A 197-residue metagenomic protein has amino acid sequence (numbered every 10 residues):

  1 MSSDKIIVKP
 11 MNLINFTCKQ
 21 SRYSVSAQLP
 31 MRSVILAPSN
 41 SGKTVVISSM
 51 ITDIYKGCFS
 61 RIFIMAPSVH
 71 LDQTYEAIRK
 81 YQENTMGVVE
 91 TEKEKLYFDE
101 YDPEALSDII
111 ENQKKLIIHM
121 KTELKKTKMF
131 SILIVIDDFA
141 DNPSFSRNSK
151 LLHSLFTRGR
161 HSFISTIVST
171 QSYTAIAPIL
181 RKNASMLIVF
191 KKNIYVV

Functional and structural regions predicted by a protein language model:
M1-R22, V69: N-terminal pre-Walker A segment at the start of P-loop NTPase domains
D4, T91-K95, F130: Generic structural motif recognizing short loop/turn segments at the entrances and edges of beta-strands
K19-S21, M31-S41, V45-G57, P67-L71 (+2 more regions): Conserved P-loop NTPase motor cores
Q28: Residues immediately N-terminal to the Walker A/P-loop in ABC ATPase nucleotide-binding domains
I62: An amphipathic, basic-hydrophobic helix/alpha-beta surface used to engage anionic, phosphate-rich ligands or surfaces
T74-T85: Short, aromatic/basic amphipathic alpha-helical patches
T85-E104, F190: Short acidic-hydrophobic, aromatic-tinged amphipathic segments that line or gate anion-handling sites
